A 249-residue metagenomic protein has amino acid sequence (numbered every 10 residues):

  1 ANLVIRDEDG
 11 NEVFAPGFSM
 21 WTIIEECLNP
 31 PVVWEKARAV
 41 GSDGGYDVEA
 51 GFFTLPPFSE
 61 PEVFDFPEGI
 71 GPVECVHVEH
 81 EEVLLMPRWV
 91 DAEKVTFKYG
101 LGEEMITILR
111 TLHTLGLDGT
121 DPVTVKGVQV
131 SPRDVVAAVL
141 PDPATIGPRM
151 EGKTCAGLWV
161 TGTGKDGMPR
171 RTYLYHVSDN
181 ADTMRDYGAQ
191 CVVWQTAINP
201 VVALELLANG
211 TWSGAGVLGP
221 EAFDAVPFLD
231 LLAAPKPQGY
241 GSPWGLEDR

Functional and structural regions predicted by a protein language model:
A1-R249: C-terminal catalytic/substrate-binding lobe primarily of soluble NAD(P)-dependent oxidoreductases
